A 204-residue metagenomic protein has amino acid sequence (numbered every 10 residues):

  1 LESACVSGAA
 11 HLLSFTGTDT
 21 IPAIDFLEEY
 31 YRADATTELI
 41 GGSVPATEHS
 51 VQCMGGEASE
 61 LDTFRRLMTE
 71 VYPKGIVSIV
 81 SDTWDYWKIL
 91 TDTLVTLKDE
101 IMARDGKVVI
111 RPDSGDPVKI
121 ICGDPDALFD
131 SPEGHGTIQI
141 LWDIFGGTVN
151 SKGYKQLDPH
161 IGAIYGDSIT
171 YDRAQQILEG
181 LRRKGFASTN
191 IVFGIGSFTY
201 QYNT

Functional and structural regions predicted by a protein language model:
L1-S151, Y171-R173: Buried, small/hydrophobic-residue-enriched core segments of structured protein domains
M68, I138, W142, G162 (+2 more regions): Generic hydrophobic alpha-helical scaffold/packing signal
Y72-K74, D105, Q156-H160, S188: Short gly/pro-enriched beta-turn/loop segments at secondary-structure junctions
D99-R104, Q175-A187: Short, surface-exposed basic-aromatic patches at helix termini and helix-loop junctions that form
G147-V149, Y154-A163, N190-V192: Short beta-strand/loop segments at the ligand-binding rim of alpha/beta enzyme cores
A163-Y171, I195-T199: Glycine-rich beta-to-alpha transition loops that act as phosphate-gripper elements at the mouths of alpha/beta enzyme
Y165-D167, A174, A187-T189: Active-site-proximal binding-pocket segments
K184-T204: Glycine-rich phosphate-binding active-site loops on the catalytic face of alpha/beta enzymes
